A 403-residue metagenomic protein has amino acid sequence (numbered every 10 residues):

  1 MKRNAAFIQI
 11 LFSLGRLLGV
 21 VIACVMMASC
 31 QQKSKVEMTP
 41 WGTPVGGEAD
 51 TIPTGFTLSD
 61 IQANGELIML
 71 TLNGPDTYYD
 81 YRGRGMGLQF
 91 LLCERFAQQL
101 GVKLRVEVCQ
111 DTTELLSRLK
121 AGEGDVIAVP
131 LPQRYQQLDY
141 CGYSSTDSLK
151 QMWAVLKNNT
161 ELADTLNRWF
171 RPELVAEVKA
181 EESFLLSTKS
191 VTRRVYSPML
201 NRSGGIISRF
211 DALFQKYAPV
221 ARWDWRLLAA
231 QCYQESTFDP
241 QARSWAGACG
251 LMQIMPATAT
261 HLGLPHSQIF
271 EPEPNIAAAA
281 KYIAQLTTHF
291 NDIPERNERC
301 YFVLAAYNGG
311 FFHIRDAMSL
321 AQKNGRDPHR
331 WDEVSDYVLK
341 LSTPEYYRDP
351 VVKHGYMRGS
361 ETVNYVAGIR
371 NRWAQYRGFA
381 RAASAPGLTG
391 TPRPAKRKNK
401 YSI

Functional and structural regions predicted by a protein language model:
M26-S29: C-terminal motif of bacterial Sec signal peptides marking the signal peptidase cleavage site
Q31-Q32, V36-I52, G87-Q99, M152-S190 (+3 more regions): Extended ligand-binding regions for polar small-molecule ligands
Q32, V36-P130, L166: Extracytoplasmic small-molecule ligand-binding "clamshell" domains of the periplasmic binding protein/Venus flytrap
A49, K189-F238, E273-I276, N291-P294 (+1 more regions): Export/targeting segments at the very N-terminus of extracytoplasmic proteins
I52, S59, D76, E94 (+4 more regions): Acidic, polar ligand-binding/catalytic clefts
V155, Y301-Q375: Catalytic and substrate-binding regions of cell-wall glycan-acting enzymes that process beta-1,4-linked
Q241-S267, N275-Q285, I369: Substrate-binding/active-site groove segments that recognize and process beta-1,4-linked N-acetyl-hexosamine
E361-I403: Low-complexity, Gly/Ser/Thr/Pro-rich intrinsically disordered linker/tail segments
